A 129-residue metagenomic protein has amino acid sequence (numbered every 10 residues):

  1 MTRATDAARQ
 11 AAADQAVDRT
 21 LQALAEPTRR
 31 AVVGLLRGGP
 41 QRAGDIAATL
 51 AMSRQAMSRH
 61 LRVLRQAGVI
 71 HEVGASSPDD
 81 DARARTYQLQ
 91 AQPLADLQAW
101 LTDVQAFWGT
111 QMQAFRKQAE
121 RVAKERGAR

Functional and structural regions predicted by a protein language model:
T2, Q15-A56, S76-D79, R83-A95: N-terminal helix-turn-helix DNA-binding core of bacterial DNA-binding proteins
T2-Q15, Q92-R129: Amphipathic alpha-helical dimerization/coiled-coil segments that flank or bridge DNA-binding/regulatory modules
Q22, G34, R65, Q98 (+1 more regions): A cross-family signal for key residues in well-ordered alpha-helices that form functional helical elements
L61-R62: Short, hydrophobic-biased segments on the C-terminal half of alpha helices that form "recognition helices"
G68: Glycine-centered, phosphate/nucleic-acid-interacting loop/turn motifs that mediate DNA/RNA or nucleotide
